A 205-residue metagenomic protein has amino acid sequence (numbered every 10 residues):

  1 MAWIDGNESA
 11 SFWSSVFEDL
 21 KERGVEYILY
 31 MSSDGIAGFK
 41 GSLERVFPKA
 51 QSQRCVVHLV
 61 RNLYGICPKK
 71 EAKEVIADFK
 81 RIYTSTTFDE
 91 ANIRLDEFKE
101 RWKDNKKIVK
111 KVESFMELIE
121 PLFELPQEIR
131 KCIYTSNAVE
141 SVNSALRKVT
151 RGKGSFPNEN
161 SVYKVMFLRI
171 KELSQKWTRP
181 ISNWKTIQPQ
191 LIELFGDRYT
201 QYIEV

Functional and structural regions predicted by a protein language model:
M1-A2, V25-Y27, V60, I76-Y83: Short acidic, glycine/Ser/Thr-rich loop/turn "cap" segments at secondary-structure junctions
M1-S33, A37, G41, R45-K49 (+2 more regions): RNase H-like nuclease fold core
D5-E8, M31, C55, C67 (+3 more regions): A generic short alpha-helical patch detector that favors 3-5-residue windows in or near N-terminal regions
A10-S14, S33-K40, A72-I76, F88 (+4 more regions): Amphipathic alpha-helical transducer elements in NTP-driven molecular machines
S14-S15, G41-E44, K69-D78, L95-D104 (+1 more regions): Noncatalytic linker/hinge segments flanking ATPase motor cores
R23-I28, V46-Q51, I66, I82-T86 (+1 more regions): Short, polar/flexible loop-turn hinges at active-site or ligand-entry regions and domain interfaces
Y30-A37, S42-D78: Conserved beta-strand -> loop -> alpha-helix junction used to position metal-binding or nucleic-acid-contacting
R81-V205: Acidic/histidine-rich catalytic cores and adjacent linkers of DNA breakage/strand-transfer/modification proteins
